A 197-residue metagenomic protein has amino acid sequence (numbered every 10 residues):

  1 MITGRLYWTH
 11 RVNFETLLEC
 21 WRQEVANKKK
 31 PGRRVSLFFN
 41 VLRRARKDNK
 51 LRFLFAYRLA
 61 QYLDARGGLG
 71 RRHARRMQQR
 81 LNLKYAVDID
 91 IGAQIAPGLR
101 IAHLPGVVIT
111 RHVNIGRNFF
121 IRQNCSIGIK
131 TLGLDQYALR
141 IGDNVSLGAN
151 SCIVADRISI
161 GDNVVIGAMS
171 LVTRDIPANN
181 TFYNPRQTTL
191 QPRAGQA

Functional and structural regions predicted by a protein language model:
M1-Y85, G195-A197: Terminal amphipathic alpha-helical/low-complexity segments used for targeting or macromolecular assembly
Y85, I91, A96-P97, A102-R111 (+11 more regions): Left-handed beta-helix
